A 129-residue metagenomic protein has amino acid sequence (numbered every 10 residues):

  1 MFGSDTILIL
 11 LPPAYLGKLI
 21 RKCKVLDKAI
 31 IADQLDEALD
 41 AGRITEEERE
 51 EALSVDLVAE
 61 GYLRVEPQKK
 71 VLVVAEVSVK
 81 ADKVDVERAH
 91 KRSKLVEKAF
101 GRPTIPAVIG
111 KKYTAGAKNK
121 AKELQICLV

Functional and structural regions predicted by a protein language model:
M1-L19, L35: Amphipathic, low-proline, heptad-repeat alpha-helices and/or compositionally biased low-complexity charged/polar-rich
F2, I44-E48, L128: Short, surface-exposed loop/turn motifs that are enriched in glycine and acidic residues and include a nearby proline
K24-E66: Active-site metal-binding core of divalent-cation-utilizing nuclease and nuclease-like domains
R43-E47, D82, T114: Ser/Thr-centered flexible coil motifs
L53-D85, A89-K94: Conserved catalytic cores of phosphodiester-cleaving nucleases, focusing on short active-site segments
K98-A99, T104-V129: Domain-level recognition of nuclease-like catalytic cores that cleave nucleotide substrates
